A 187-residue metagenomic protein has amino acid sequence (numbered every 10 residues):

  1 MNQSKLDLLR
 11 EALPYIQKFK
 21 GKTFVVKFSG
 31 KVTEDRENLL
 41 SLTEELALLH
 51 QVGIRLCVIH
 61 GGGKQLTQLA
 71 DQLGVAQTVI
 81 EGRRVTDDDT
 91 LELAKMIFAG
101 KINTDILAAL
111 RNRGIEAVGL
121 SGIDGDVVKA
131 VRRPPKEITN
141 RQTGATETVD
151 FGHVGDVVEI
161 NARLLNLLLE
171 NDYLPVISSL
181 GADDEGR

Functional and structural regions predicted by a protein language model:
M1-R187: Nucleotide/pyrophosphate-binding catalytic subdomain
